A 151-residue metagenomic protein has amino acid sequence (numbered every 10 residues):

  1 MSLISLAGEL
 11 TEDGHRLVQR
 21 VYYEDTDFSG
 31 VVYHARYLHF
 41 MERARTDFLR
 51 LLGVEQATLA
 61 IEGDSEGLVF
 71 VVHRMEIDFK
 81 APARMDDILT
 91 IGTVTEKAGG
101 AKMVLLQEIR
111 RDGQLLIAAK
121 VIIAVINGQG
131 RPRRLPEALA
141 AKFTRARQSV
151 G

Functional and structural regions predicted by a protein language model:
S2-E9, F79-I88, E96-G151: HotDog/MaoC-like acyl-thioester-processing domains
S2-V72, G128-G151: Hot-dog-fold acyl-thioester-processing enzymes
L17-Q19, H73-M75, I91, L105 (+1 more regions): Hydrophobic residues positioned within well-ordered beta-strands of beta-sheet architectures
E62-I88, G92-V94: Helix-adjacent hinge/juxtasegments
